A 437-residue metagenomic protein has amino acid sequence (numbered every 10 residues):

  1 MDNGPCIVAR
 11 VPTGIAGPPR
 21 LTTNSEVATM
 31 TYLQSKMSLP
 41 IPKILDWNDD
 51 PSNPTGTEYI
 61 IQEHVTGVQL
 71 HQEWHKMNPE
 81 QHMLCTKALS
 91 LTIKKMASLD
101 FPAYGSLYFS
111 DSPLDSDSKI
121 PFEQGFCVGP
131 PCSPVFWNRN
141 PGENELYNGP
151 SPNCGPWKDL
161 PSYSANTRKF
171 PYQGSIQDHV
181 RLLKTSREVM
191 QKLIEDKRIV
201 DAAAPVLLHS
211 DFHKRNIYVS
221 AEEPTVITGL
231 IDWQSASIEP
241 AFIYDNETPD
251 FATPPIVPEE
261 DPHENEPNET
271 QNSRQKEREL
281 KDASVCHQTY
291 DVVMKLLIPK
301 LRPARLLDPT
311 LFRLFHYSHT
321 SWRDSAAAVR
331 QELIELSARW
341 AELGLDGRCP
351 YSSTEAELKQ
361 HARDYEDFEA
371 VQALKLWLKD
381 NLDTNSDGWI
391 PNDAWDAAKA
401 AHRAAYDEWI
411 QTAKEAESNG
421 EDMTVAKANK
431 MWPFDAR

Functional and structural regions predicted by a protein language model:
M1-L193, K197-L207, T225-V226, W432-R437: ATP-binding pocket architecture of kinase catalytic cores
A9, S210, I231: Active-site flanking residues adjacent to catalytic metal/cofactor-binding acidic residues
T23-E26, L89, I93, L183 (+4 more regions): A structural signal for well-ordered alpha-helical scaffolds and beta->alpha junctions
P42-L45, Y104-S112, E239-F242, N246-D250 (+1 more regions): Structured alpha-helical bundle/scaffold domains in large eukaryotic membrane-trafficking regulators
T66, K214, S235: Short, glycine/acidic-enriched loop or turn micro-motifs at the edges of active sites
A204, D211, R215-A221: Catalytic-loop signature of eukaryotic-like protein kinases
L207, S220-L345: Active-site Asp-x-Gly
I298-R437: Regulatory N- and C-terminal appendages and interdomain linkers associated with kinase/kinase-like NTP transferase
